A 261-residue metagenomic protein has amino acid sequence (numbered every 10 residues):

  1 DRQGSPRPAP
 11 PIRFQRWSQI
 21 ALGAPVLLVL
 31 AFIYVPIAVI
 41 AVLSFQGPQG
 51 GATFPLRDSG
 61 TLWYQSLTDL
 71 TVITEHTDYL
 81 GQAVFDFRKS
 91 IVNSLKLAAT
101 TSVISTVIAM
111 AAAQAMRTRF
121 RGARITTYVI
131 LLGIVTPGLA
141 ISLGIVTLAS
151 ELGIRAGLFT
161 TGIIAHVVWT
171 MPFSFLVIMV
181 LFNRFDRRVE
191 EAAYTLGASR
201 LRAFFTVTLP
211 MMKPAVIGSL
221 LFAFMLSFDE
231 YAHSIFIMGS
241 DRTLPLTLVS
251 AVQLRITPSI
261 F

Functional and structural regions predicted by a protein language model:
D1, A9-Q15, K96-I130, L143 (+4 more regions): Transmembrane-helix boundary motif in ABC transporter permease subunits
D1-L43: N-terminal signal-anchor/first transmembrane alpha helix
R7-I12, F54-P55, V84-F85, G122-R124 (+3 more regions): Membrane-interfacial helix termini and adjacent extracytoplasmic/periplasmic loops of multi-pass transporters
R13-Q19, G51, T61-E75, F228-F261: Interhelical loop and adjacent transmembrane-helix boundary motif in polytopic membrane transport permeases
A24-L27, F32-V35, V167, F175-M179 (+2 more regions): Transmembrane alpha-helices
A31, V35, A98-Q114, L139 (+5 more regions): Hydrophobic positions within alpha-helical transmembrane segments of bacterial inner-membrane proteins
Y34-Q49, S90-N93, S142-I154, G162 (+4 more regions): A structural signal for multi-pass alpha-helical bundles of membrane permease subunits that mediate small-molecule
Q49-T101, Q253-L254: Periplasmic/extracellular loop-to-transmembrane helix junction in inner-membrane transport proteins
